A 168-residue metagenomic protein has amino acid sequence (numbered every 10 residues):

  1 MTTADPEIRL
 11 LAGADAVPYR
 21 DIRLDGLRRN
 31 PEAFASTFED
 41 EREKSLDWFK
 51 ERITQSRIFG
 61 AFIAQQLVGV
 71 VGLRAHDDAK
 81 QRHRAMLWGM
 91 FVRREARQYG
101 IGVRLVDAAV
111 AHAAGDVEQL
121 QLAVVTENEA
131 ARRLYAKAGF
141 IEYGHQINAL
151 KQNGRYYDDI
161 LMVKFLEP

Functional and structural regions predicted by a protein language model:
D5-I8: Extreme N-terminal starter segment of soluble prokaryotic enzymes
L10-A14, R20-D21, D25-E95, V106-A108 (+2 more regions): Acetyl-CoA-dependent GNAT
Q66-G69, A130, Y156: Glycine-rich acetyl-CoA-binding "A-motif" of GNAT/NAT acetyltransferases
Y99, V103, E127-H145: Conserved active-site alpha-helix within GNAT-family acetyltransferase domains
A113-A123: Conserved GNAT acetyl-CoA-binding A-motif
Q121-V125, I141-Y157: Conserved catalytic-core motifs of GNAT/GCN5-like acyltransferases
